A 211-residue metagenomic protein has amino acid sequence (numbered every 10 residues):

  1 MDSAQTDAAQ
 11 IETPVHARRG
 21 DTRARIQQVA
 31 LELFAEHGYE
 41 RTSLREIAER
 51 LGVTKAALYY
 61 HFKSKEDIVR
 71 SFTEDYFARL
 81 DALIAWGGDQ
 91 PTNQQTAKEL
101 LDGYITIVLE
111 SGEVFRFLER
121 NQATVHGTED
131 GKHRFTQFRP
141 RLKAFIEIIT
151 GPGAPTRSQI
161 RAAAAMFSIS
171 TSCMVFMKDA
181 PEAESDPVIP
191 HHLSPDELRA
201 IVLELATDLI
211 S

Functional and structural regions predicted by a protein language model:
M1-D21, D179-P190: N-terminal intrinsically disordered/low-complexity leader segments
D2-Q10, I84, E99, V108 (+1 more regions): Metal-dependent phosphohydrolase cores
R25, V29, L33-D67, S71: Helix-turn-helix
S71, A85-R116: Hydrophobic alpha-helical connector segments
E74-D81: Short, basic, alpha-helical segments at the C-terminal edge of helix-turn-helix-like DNA-binding modules
D81, H126-A163: Amphipathic alpha-helical packing segments from all-alpha helical-bundle domains
R116-E119, G127: Short, hydrophobic secondary-structure boundary micro-motifs
A154-V188, L193-L209: Hydrophobic alpha-helical segments that form the core of small-molecule binding pockets and/or dimer interfaces
